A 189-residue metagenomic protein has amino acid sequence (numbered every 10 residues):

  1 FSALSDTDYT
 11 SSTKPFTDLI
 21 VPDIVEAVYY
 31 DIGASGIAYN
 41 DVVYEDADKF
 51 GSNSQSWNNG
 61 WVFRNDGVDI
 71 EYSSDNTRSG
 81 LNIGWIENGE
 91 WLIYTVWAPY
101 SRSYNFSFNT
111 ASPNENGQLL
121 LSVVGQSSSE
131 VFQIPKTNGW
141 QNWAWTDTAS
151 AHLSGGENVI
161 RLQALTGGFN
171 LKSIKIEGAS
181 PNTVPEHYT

Functional and structural regions predicted by a protein language model:
F1-T189: Extracytoplasmic
